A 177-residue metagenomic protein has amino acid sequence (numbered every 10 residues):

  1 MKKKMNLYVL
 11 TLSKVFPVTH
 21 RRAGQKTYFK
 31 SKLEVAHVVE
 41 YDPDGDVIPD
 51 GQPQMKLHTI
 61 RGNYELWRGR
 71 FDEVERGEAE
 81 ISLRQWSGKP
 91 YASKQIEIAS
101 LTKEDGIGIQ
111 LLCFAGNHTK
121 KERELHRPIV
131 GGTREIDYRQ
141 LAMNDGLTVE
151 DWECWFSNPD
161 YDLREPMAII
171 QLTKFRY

Functional and structural regions predicted by a protein language model:
K2-Y177: Glycine-rich, low-complexity intrinsically disordered segments
